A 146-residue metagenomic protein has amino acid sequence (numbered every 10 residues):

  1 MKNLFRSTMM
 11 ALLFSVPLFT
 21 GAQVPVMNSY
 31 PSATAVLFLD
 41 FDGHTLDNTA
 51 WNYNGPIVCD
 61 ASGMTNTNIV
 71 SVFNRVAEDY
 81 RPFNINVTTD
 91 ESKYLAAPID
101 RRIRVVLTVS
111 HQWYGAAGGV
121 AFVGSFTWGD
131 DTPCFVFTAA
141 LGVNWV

Functional and structural regions predicted by a protein language model:
M1-K2, T67: Generic cytosolic/nucleocytoplasmic N-terminal low-complexity/intrinsically disordered segments
N3-A11: Sec-dependent signal peptide recognition, specifically the positively charged N-region followed immediately by
T8, Q23-P25, S71-F73: Residue-level detector of functional hotspots within protein domains
M10, G21, T138-A139: Residue-level detector of intrinsically disordered, flexible termini and proteolytic processing junctions
S15-P17: N-terminal signal peptide c-region/cleavage motif recognized by signal peptidases
F19-A61: Disordered inhibitory propeptide/activation segment of secreted metzincin zinc metalloprotease zymogens, centered on
S29-V36, D42-H44, N68-V146: Metzincin-family zinc-dependent endopeptidase catalytic domain
D60-N68: A short acidic, glycine-rich active-site loop that binds or catalyzes chemistry on phosphate/adenosine moieties
